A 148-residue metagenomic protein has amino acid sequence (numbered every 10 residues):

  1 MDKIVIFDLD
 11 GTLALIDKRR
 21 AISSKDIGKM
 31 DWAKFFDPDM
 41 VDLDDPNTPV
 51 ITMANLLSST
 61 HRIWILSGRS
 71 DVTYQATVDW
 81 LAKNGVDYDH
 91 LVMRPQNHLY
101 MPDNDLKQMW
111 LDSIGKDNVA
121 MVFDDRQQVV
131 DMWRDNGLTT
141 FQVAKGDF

Functional and structural regions predicted by a protein language model:
M1-D2, F148: Short intrinsically disordered terminal tails
D2-N97: Alpha-helical substrate-recognition element adjacent to the catalytic core
P46-V50, N104-K107, R126: Amphipathic coiled-coil/heptad-repeat helices and related helical stalk/stem segments that mediate oligomerization
A54-S58, D112, R134: Surface-exposed amphipathic alpha-helices with a cationic face
T77-G85, M109-W110, M132-G137: Short, aromatic/basic amphipathic alpha-helical patches
Q96-P102, G146-F148: A short acidic, often aromatic-flanked loop/helix-cap motif at beta-alpha or helix-coil junctions that lines enzyme
M101-I114: Short loop-to-alpha-helix "cap/lid" segments that border enzyme active sites across diverse enzyme classes
L111, D117-F148: Acidic, Mg2+-coordinating phosphoryl-transfer loop and its flanking beta/alpha structural elements, shared across
